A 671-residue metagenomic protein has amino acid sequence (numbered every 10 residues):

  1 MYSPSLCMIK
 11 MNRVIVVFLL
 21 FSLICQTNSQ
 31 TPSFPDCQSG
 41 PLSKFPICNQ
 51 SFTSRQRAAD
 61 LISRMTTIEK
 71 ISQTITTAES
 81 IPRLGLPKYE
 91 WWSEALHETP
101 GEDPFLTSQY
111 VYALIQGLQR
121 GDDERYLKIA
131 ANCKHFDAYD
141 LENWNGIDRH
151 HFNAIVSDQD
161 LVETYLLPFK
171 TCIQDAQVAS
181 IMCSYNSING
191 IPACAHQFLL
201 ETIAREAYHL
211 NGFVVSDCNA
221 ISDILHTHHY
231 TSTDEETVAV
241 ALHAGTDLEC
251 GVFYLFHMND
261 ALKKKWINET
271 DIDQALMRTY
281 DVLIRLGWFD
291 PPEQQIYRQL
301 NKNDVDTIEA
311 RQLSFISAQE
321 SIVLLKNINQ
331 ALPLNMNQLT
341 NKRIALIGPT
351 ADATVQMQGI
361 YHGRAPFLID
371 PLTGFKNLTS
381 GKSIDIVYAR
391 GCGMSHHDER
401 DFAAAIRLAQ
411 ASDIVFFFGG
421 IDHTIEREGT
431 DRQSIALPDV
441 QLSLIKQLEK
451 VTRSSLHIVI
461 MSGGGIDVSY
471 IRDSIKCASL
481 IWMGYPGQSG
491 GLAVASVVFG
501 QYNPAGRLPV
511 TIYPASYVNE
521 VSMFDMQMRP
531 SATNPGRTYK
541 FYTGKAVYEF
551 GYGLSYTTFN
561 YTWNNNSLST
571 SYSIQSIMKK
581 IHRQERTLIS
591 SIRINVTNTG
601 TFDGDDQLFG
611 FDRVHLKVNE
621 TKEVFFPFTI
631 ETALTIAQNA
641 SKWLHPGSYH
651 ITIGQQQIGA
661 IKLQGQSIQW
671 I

Functional and structural regions predicted by a protein language model:
M1-M11: N-terminal secretory signal peptides that target proteins for export/translocation
N12-S29: Cleavable N-terminal signal peptides of Sec/SRP-targeted secreted and luminal proteins
Q26-I636, H645-Q657, W670-I671: Glycoside hydrolase catalytic-domain context in secreted enzymes
K662-I671: Acidic, serine/threonine- and proline-rich intrinsically disordered appendage/tail regions
